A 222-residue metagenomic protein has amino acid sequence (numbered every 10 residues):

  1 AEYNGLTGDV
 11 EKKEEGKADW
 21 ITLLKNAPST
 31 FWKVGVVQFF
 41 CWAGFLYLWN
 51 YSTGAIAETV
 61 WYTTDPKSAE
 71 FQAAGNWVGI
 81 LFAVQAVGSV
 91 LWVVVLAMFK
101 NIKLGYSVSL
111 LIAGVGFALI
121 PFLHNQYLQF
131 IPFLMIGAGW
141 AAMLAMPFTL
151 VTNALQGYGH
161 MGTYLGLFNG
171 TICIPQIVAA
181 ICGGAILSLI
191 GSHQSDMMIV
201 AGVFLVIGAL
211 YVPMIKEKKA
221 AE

Functional and structural regions predicted by a protein language model:
A1-Y47, F204-E222: Intracellular loop-helix junctions on the cytosolic face of multi-pass helical membrane proteins
Y62-A86, L167, D196: Loop-to-transmembrane helix entry
V90-K103, L187: Helix-to-loop junctions at the C-terminal end of transmembrane segments in multipass secondary transporters
I112-H124: C-terminal ends and interior cores of transmembrane alpha-helices in multi-pass membrane transporters/permeases
L128-L144: Hydrophobic core of transmembrane alpha-helices in multi-pass small-molecule transporters, especially MFS/SLC-type
A142-G157: Intracellular juxtamembrane helix-capping segments at the cytosolic ends of symmetry-related transmembrane helices
Y158-I190: A late C-terminal transmembrane helix in Major Facilitator Superfamily
A185-V206: A membrane-interface helix-boundary motif in multi-pass transporters
